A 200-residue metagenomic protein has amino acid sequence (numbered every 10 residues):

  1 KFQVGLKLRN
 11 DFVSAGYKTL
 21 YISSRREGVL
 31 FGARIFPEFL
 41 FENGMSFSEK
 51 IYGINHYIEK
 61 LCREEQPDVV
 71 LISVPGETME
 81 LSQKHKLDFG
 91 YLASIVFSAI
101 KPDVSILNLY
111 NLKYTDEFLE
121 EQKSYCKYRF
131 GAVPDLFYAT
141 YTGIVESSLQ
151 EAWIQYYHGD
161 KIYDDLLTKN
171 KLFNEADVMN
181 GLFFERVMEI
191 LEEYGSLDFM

Functional and structural regions predicted by a protein language model:
K1-F12: Glycine-rich phosphate-binding P-loop
F12-L30: Short beta-strand-centered segment that lines the nucleotide-binding/catalytic pocket of NTP-utilizing
T19-S24, V70-V74, N174-A176: General beta-strand structural signal in soluble alpha/beta enzymes
R25-K60, E64-E65, G76, E80-S82: P-loop/Walker-type NTP enzyme "switch/lid" segment
R34-F39, L149-H158, V187-G195: Short, surface-exposed amphipathic charged segments that create phosphate/polyanion-binding patches used for binding
E42, D164-R186: Short acidic-hydrophobic, aromatic-tinged amphipathic segments that line or gate anion-handling sites
I51-H56, K60, V69, V74-K169: Conserved catalytic-core segment of NTP-binding enzymes
E65-V70, P102, L172-M179: Short, high-confidence coil segments that cap the C-terminus of an alpha-helix and link into the following beta-strand
